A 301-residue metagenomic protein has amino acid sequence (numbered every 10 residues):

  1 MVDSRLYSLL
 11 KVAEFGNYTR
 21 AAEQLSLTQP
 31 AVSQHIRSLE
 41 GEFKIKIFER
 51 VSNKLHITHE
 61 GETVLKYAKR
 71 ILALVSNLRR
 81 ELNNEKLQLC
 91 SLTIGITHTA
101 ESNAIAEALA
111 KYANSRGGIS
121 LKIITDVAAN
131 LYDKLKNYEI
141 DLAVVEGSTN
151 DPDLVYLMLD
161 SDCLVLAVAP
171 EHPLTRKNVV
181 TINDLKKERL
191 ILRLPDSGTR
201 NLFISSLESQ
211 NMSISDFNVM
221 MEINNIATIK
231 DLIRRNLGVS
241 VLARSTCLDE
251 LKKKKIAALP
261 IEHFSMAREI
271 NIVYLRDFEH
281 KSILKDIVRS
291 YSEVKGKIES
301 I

Functional and structural regions predicted by a protein language model:
L10-T28: Short helix-boundary/capping micro-motifs
E40-I57: A short LG(V/I)-centered, amphipathic sequence patch enriched for acidic residue(s) preceding the LG motif
L89-P152: Central regulatory/effector-binding core of bacterial HTH transcription factors
A104, A257-S300: A late-sequence structural motif
V127-Y132, K136-I140, V145-E146, E208 (+1 more regions): Hydrophobic hinge/microswitch elements
P152-M158, D162, A227-R276: Beta-alpha-beta core module
L154-L164, V168-I191, P195: Flexible hinge/capping segments at coil-to-helix
L190-N211, K281, I298-E299: Secondary-structure junction motif
